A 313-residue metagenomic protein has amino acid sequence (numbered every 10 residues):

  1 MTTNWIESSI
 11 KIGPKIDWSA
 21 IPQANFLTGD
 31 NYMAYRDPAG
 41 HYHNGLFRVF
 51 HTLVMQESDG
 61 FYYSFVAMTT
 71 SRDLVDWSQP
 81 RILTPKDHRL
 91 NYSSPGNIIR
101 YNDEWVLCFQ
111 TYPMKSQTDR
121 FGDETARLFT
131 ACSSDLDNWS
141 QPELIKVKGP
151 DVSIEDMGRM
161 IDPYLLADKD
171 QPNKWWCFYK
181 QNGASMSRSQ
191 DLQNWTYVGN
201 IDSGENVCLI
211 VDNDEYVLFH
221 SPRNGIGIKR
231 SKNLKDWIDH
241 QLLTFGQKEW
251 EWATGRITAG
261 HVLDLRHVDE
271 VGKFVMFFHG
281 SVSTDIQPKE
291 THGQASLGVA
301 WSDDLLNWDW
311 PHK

Functional and structural regions predicted by a protein language model:
M1-K313: Carbohydrate-active catalytic/glycan-binding domains of CAZyme proteins, especially the secreted or lumenal ectodomains
